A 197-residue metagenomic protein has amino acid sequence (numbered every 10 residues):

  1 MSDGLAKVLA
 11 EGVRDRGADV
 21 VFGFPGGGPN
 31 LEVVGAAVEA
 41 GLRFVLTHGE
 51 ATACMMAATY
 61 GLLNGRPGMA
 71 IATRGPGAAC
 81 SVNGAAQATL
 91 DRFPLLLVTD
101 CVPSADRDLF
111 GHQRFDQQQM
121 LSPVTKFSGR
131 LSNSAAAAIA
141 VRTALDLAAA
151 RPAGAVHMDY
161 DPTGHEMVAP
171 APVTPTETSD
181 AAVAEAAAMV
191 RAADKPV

Functional and structural regions predicted by a protein language model:
M1-V197: N-terminal alpha/beta PP-like core and its mobile active-site loop of ThDP/TPP-dependent enzymes
